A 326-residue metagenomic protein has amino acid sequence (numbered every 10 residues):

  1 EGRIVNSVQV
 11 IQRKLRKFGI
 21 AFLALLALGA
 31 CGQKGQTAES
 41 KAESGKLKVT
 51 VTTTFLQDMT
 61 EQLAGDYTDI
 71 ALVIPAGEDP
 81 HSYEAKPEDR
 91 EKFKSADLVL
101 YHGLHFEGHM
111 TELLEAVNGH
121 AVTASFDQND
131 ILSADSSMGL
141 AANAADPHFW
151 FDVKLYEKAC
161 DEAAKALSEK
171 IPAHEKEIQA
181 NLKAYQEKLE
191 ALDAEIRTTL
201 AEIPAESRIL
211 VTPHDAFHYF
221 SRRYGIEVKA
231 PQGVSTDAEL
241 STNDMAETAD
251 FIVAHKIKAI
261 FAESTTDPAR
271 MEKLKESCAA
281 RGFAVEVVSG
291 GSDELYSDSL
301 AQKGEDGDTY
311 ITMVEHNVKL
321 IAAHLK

Functional and structural regions predicted by a protein language model:
E1-I4: Short, Lys/Arg-enriched N-terminal segments with co-localized hydrophobic residues within the first ~10-30 amino acids
N6, C31-K326: Extracytoplasmic metal-acquisition and chelation regions
S7-I20: Bacterial N-terminal signal peptides that target proteins for export
